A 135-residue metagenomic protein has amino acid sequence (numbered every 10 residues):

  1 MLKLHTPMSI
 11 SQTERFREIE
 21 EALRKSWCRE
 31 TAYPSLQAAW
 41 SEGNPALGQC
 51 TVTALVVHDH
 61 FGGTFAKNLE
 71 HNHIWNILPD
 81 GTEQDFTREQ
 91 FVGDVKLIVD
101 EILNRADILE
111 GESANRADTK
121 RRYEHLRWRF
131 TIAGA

Functional and structural regions predicted by a protein language model:
M1-A135: A structural boundary/capping signal
